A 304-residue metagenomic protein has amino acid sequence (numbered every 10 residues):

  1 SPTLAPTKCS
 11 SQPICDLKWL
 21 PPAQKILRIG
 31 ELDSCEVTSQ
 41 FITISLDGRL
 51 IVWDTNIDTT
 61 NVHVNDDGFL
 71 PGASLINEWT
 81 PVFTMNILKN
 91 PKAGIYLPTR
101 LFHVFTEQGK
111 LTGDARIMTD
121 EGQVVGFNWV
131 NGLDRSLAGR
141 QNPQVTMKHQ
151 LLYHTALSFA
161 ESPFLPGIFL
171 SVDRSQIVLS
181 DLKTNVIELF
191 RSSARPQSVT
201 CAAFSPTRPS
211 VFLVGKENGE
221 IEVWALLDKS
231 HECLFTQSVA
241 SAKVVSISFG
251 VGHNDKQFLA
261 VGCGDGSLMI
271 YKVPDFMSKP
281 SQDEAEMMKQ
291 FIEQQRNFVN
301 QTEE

Functional and structural regions predicted by a protein language model:
S1-P2, S11, P21-A23, Q141-V223 (+1 more regions): Internal alpha-helical scaffold/solenoid segments in large eukaryotic proteins
S1-P6, P71-G72, W129-R135, G139: Beta-propeller domains
P2-C15, L20-Q40, L46-I51, T55-G113 (+5 more regions): Terminal intrinsically disordered, low-complexity extensions flanking WD-repeat/beta-propeller proteins
T60, D134, Q144-M147, V186-L189 (+1 more regions): Predominantly a core beta-strand signature of beta-propeller blades across repeat-based propeller domains
G113-I117, G122-V130, R135-R140, V145-K148: Long, low-complexity, polar/charged, intrinsically disordered or flexibly structured peripheral segments
